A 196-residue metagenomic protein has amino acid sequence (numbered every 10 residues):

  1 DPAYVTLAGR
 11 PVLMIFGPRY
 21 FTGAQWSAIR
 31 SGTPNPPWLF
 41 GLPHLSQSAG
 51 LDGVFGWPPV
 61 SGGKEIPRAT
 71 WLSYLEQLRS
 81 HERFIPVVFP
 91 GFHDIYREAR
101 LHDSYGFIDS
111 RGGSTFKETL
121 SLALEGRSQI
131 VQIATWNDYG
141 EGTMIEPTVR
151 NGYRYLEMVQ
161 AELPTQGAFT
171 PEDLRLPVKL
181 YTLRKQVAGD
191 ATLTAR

Functional and structural regions predicted by a protein language model:
D1-R196: Glycan-processing catalytic domains of CAZymes
